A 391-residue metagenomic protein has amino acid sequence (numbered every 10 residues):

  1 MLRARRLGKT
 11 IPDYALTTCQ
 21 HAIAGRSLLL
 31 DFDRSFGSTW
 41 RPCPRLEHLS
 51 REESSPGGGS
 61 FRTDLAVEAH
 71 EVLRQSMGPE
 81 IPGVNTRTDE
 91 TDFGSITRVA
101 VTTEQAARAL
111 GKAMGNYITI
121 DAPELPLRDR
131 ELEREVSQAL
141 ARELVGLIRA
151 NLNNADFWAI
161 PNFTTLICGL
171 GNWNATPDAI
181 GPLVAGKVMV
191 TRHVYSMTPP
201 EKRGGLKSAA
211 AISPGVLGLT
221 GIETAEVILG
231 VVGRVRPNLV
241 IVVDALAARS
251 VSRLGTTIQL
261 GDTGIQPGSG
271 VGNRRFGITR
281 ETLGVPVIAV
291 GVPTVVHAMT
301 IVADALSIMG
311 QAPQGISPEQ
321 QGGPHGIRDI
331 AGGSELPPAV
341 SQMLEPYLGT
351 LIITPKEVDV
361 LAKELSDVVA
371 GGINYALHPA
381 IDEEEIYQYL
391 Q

Functional and structural regions predicted by a protein language model:
C19, L29-G111: N-terminal amphipathic/basic leader segments beginning at the initiator methionine
E104-L152: An N-terminal, well-structured beta->alpha segment
T119-P123, T164-N174, A211-G215: Short glycine-rich or small-residue beta-strand-to-loop segments that form or flank ligand, phosphate, metal/Fe-S
L170-D178, G218, A245-R249: Gly/Ser/Thr-rich loops at beta-strand to alpha-helix junctions that form or flank small-molecule/cofactor-binding
N172-K207, A211: Glycine-rich phosphate/diphosphate-binding loop of Rossmann-like nucleotide-binding domains
G204-V231: A structural-propensity feature for long, helix-poor, extended segments
I212-S213, V242-L390: A structural signal for small-residue-enriched, beta-sheet-centric alpha/beta enzyme cores and oligomeric scaffold folds
